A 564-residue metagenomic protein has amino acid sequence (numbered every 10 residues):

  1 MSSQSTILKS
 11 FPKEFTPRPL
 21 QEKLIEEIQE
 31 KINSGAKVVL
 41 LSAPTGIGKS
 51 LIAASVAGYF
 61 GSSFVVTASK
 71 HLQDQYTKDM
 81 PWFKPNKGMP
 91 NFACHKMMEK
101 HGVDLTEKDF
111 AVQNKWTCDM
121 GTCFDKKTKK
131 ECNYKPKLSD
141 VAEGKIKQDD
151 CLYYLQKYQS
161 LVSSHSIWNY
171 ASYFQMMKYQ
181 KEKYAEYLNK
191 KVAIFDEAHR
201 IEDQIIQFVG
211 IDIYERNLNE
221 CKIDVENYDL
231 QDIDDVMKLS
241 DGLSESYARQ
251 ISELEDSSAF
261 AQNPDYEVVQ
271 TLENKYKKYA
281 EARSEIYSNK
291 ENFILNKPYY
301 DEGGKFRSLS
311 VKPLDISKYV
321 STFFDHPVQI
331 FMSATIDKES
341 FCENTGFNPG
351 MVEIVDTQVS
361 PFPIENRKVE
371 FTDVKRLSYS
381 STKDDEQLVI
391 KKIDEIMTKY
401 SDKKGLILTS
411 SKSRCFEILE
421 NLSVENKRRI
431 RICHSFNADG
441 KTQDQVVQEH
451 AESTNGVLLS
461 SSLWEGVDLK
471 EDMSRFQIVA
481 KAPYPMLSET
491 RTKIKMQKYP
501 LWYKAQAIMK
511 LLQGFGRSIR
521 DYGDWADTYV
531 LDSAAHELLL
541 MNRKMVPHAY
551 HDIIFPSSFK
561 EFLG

Functional and structural regions predicted by a protein language model:
M1-L40: Conserved pre-motif I regulatory segment
S2-K9, S63-S166, F174, D234 (+3 more regions): A substrate-engagement module of RecA-like helicase motors
S34-S55: Walker A/P-loop
G58-Y59, H71-K78, Q148-D265, A334-P349 (+2 more regions): Signature of the SF2 helicase/ATPase Hel1-core->accessory helical subdomain module
V141-L161, M177-Y184, D265-F371, C433-Q443 (+2 more regions): A contiguous, basic/glycine-rich beta-loop/short-helix subdomain that forms a polymer-engagement track
F371-S410: Conserved interdomain hinge at the start of the Helicase C-terminal
V374-K383, A438-L538: Conserved RecA-like P-loop NTPase helicase motor core
T409-N437: Conserved helicase motor "Helicase C" RecA-like lobe of SF1/SF2 P-loop NTPases
